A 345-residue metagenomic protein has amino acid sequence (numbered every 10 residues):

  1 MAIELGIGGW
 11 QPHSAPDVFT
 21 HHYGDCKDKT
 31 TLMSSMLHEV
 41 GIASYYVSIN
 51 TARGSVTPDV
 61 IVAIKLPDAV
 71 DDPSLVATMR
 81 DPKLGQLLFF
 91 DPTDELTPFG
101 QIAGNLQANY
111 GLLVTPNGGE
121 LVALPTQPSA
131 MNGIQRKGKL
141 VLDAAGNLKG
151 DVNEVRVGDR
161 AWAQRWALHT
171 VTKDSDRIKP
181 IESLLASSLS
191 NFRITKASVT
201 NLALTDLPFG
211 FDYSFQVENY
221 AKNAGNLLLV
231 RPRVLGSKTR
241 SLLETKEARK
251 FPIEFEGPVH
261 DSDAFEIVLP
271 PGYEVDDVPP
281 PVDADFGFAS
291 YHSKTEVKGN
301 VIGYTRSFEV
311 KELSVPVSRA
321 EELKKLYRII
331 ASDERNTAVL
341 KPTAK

Functional and structural regions predicted by a protein language model:
M1-K345: A sensor for short, sequence-defined functional sites
